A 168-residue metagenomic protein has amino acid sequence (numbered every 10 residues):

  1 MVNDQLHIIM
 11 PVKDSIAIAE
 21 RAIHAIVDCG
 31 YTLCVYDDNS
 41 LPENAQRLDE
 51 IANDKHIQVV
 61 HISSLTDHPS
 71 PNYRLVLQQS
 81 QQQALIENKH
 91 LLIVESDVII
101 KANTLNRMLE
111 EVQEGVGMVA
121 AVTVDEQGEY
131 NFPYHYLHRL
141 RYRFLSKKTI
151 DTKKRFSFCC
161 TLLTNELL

Functional and structural regions predicted by a protein language model:
D14-C29: Short, well-formed alpha-helical segments that are part of the catalytic scaffolds of diverse glycosyltransferases
D37-L48: A conserved acidic beta->alpha catalytic loop
K55-L85: Active-site-proximal specificity loops/subdomain of glycosyltransferases
N88-I99: Short beta-strand-to-loop acidic/aromatic patch adjacent to the donor-nucleotide binding site
N103-A120: Conserved donor-nucleotide/metal-binding helix-loop-beta segment in metal-dependent transferases, i.e., the alpha-helix
V119-P133: Short beta-strand-to-loop element that shapes/binds the nucleotide-sugar donor at the catalytic cleft/hinge
V122, Y134-K154, F158: Short, flexible, basic/aromatic active-site loop/helix in glycosyltransferases
S157-L168: Conserved nucleotide-sugar donor-binding and metal-coordinating catalytic region shared by glycosyltransferases
